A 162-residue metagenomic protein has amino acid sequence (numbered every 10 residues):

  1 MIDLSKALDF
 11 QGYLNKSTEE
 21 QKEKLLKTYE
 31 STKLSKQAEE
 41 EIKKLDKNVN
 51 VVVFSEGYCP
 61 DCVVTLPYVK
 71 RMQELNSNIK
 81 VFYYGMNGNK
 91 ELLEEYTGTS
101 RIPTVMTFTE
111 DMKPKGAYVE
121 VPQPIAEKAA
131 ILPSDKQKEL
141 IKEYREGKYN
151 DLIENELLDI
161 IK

Functional and structural regions predicted by a protein language model:
M1-V49, E74-N78, M86, E91-R101 (+2 more regions): Non-globular targeting/processing and membrane-anchoring segments
E40-R71: Local sequence-structure signature of Cys/Sec-based thiol-disulfide redox active-site neighborhoods
